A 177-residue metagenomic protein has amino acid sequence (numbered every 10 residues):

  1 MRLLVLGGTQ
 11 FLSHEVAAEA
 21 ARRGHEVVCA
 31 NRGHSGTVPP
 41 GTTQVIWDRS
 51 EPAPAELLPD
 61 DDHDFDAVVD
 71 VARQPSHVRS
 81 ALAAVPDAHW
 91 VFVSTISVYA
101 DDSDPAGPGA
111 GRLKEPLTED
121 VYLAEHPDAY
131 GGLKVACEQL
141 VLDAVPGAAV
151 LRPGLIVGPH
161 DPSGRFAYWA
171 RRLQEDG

Functional and structural regions predicted by a protein language model:
L3-R23: N-terminal Rossmann NAD(P)H-binding glycine-rich loop of SDR-like oxidoreductase domains
E26-R32: Conserved glycine-rich Rossmann-like NAD(P)H-binding loop of the short-chain dehydrogenase/reductase
H34-F92, V98-D101: NAD(P)H-binding glycine-rich loop region in Rossmannoid oxidoreductase-like domains and their noncatalytic homologs
S94, C137-P159: Conserved beta-loop-beta element that borders a ligand/cofactor-binding pocket
T95-D128: Active-site "gating" loop of Rossmann-like NAD(P)-dependent oxidoreductase/epimerase domains
Y130-K134: Active-site YXXXK catalytic motif of short-chain dehydrogenase/reductase
G158-Y168: Glycine/proline-rich active-site loop of Rossmann-fold NAD(P)-dependent oxidoreductases
R172-G177: A conserved pocket-lining segment of Rossmann-fold NAD(P)-dependent short-chain dehydrogenase/reductase
